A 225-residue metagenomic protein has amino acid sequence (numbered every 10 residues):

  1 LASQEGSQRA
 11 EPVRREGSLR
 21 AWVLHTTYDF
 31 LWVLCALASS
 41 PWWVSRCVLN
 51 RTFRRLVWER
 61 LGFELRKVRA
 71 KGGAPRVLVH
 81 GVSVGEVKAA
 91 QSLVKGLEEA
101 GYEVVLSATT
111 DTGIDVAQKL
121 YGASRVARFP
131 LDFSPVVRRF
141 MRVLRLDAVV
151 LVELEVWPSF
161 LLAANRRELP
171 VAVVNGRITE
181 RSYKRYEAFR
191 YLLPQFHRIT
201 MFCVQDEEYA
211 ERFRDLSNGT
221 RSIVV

Functional and structural regions predicted by a protein language model:
G17, A21-C47, E59: Short hydrophobic helices that act as membrane-entry/anchoring signals
S40-R66, A70-V225: Active-site and donor-binding regions of nucleotide-sugar-utilizing enzymes
